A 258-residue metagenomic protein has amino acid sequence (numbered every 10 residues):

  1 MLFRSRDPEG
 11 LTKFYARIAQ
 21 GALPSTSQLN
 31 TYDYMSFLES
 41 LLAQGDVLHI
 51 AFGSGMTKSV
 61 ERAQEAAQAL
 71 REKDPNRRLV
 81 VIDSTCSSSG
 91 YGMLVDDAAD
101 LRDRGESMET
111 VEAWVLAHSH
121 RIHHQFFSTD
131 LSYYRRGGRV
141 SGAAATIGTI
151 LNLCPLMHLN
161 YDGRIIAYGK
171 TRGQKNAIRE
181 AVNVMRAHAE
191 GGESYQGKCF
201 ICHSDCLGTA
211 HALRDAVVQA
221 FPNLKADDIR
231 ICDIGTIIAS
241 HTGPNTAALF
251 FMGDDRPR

Functional and structural regions predicted by a protein language model:
M1, L48, G55-S59, A63-Q68 (+3 more regions): Mixed-charge interfacial surface used for oligomerization/domain docking and macromolecular partner engagement
M1-D33: N-terminal glycine-rich anion-binding loop in soluble enzyme alpha/beta folds
G21-L29, A51-K58, T85-C86: Short coil/turn segments at secondary-structure boundaries
T31-S40, E65-A67: Short, charged beta->alpha transition segments
L41-G45: Glycine-rich phosphate-binding loop signature in dinucleotide/nucleotide-binding domains
